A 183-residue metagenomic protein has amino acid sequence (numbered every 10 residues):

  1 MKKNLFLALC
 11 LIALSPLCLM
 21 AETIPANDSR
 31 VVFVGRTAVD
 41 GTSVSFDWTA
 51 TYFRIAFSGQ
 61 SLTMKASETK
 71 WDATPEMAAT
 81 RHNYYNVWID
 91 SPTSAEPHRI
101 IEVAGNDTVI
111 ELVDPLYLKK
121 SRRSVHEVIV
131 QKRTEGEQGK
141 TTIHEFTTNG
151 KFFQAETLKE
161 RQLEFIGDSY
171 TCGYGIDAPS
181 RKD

Functional and structural regions predicted by a protein language model:
M1-L9: Bacterial N-terminal signal peptides that target proteins for export
K2, L17-L19: Short, composition-biased linear "edge" segments at structural boundaries
A8-P16: Bacterial N-terminal signal peptides
M20-I166, T171-D183: N-terminal secretory targeting modules
